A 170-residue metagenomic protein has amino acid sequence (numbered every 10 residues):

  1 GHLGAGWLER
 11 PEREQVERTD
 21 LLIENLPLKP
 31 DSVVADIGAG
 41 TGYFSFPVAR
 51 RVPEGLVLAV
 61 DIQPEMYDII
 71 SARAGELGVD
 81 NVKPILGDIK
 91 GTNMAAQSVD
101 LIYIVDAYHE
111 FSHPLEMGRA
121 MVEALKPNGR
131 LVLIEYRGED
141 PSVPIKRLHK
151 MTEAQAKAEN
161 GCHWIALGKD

Functional and structural regions predicted by a protein language model:
G1-K29, V33-A35: Class I SAM-dependent transferase core
S32, G55, G129: Glycine-centered, small-residue-biased loops immediately flanking beta-strands in adenine/cofactor-binding cores
A35, A39-G91: Class I SAM-dependent methyltransferase SAM/SAH-binding core
V52-P53, F111-S112, L125-P127: Helix-to-beta-strand junctions that scaffold the AdoMet/dcAdoMet cofactor pocket in Class I SAM-dependent enzymes
T92-L101: A short acidic, Gly/Pro-enriched loop at the edge of an enzyme's catalytic core that lines a small-molecule cofactor
D100-L115: A short SAM/SAH-binding and catalytic strip from SAM-dependent methyltransferases
L115-R130: A short glycine-rich, Lys/Arg-flanked "PGG" loop and its adjoining helix->strand segment in the class I
R130-K157: Conserved class I S-adenosyl-L-methionine
